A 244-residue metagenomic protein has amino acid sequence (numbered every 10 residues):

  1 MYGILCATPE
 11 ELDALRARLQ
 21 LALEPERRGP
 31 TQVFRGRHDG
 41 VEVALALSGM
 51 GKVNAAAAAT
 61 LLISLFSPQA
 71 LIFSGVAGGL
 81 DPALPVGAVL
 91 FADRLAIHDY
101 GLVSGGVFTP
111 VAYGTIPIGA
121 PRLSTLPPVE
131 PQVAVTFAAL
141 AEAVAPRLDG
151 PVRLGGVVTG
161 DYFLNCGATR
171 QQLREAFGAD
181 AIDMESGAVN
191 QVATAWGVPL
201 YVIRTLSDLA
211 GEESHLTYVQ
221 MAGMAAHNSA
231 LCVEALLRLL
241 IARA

Functional and structural regions predicted by a protein language model:
M1-F66: N-terminal short beta-loop-beta anion/metal-coordinating cradle
A58, T136-A141, H227-L236: Short, well-ordered amphipathic alpha-helical segments that serve as non-catalytic structural scaffolds within diverse
L61-L65, A83, Q191-P199: Alpha-helix C-terminal capping segments
S67-L71: Proline-aspartate-enriched helix->loop->beta-strand connector
D81-A176: Mid-sequence, gly/pro-rich, charge-dense loop/helix-turn segments that line enzyme active sites
G160-G211, H215: A C-terminal functional module that forms or caps the active site or interfaces directly with catalytic machinery
G211-A244: His/Asp/Glu-rich mid-to-C-terminal helical/loop segments that flank catalytic regions of hydrolases
